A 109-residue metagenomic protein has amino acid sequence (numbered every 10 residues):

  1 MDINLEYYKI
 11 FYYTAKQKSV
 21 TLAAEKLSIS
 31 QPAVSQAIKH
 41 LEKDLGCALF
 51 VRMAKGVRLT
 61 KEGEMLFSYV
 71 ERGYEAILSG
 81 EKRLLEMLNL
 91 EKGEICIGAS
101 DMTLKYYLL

Functional and structural regions predicted by a protein language model:
M1-Q17, S35, E64-F67: Short alpha-helical elements of helix-turn-helix
Y12-S30: Short helix-boundary/capping micro-motifs
Q17, K26, H40-A48: Residue cluster at the C-terminal edge of the helix-turn-helix DNA-binding motif
S19-V20, I38, R52: Helix-turn-helix DNA-binding elements, focusing on the entry/boundary residues of the two helices that contact DNA
P32, Q36, K82, L88-L109: N-terminal winged-helix
E42-K61: A short LG(V/I)-centered, amphipathic sequence patch enriched for acidic residue(s) preceding the LG motif
D44-L45, L66-L88: Alpha-helical linker/hinge and terminal dimerization helices associated with HTH transcriptional regulators
